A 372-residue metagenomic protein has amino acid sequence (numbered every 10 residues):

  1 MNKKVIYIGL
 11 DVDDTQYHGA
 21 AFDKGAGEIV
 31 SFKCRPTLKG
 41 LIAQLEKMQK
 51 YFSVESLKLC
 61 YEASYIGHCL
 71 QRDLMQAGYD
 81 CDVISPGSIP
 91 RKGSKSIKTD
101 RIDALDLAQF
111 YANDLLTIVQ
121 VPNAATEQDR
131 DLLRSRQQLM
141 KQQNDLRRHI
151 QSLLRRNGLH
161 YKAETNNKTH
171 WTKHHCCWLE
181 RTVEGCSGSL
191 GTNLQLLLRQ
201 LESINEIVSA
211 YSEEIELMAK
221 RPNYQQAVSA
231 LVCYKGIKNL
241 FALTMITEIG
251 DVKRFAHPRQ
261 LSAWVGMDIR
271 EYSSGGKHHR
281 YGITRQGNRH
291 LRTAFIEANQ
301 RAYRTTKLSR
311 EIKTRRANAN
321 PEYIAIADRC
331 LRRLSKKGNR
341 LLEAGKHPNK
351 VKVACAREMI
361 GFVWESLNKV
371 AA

Functional and structural regions predicted by a protein language model:
N2-D23, L107: Gly/Thr-rich phosphate-binding beta-strand-loop-beta motif of the actin/hexokinase/Hsp70
D14-G40: Short glycine-rich, Thr/Ser-proximal phosphate-binding strand/loop in the N-terminal lobe of ATP-dependent enzymes
L38-K58: Short, basic/hydrophobic alpha-helical segments
K58-C69: Acidic, metal-coordinating catalytic cores used for nucleic-acid/nucleotide bond scission and strand-transfer chemistry
D82-Q120, K277-R285: Short alpha-helix plus adjacent loop in nuclease-associated cores
Q137-V228: Glycine-rich, often acidic, oxyanion-interacting loops/wings at catalytic, nucleic-acid, or phospho-protein interfaces
A230-C233, N239, L243-A344: Phosphate-backbone recognition surface of nucleic-acid-processing proteins
K336-A372: Basic, amphipathic alpha-helical segments enriched in Lys/Arg and hydrophobic/aromatic residues
